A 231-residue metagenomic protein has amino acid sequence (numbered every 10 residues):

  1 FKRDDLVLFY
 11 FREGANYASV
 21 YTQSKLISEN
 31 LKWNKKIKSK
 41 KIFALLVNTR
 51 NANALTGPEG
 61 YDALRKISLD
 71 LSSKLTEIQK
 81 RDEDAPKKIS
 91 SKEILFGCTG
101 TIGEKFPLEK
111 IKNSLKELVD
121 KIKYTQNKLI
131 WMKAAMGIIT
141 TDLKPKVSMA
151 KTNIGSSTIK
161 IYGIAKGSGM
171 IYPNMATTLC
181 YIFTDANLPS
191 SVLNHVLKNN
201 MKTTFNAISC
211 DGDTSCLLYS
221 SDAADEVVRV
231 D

Functional and structural regions predicted by a protein language model:
F1-Y21: N-terminal amphipathic/basic leader segments beginning at the initiator methionine
D4, I37-A44, D213-C216: N-terminal glycine-rich anion-binding loops that anchor highly charged ligand groups
Y21-I37, D142-S148: Glycine-rich oxoanion-binding loops at beta->alpha junctions
K41-R50, A54-I78, K87-K121: A glycine-rich phosphate/pyrophosphate-binding beta-strand-loop-alpha-helix module
K74, S91-F205, S215: Glycine-rich, mobile lid/loop segments that gate access to catalytic sites or pores
I208-S209: Glycine- and Gly-Pro-enriched alpha-helical subdomains that act as flexible, kink-prone "lid/hinge" or packing modules
Y219-A224: Conserved small/polar residues in nucleotide/adenosyl-binding loops
V230-D231: Hydrophobic alpha-helical segments, chiefly the membrane-spanning helices and signal/signal-anchor peptides
